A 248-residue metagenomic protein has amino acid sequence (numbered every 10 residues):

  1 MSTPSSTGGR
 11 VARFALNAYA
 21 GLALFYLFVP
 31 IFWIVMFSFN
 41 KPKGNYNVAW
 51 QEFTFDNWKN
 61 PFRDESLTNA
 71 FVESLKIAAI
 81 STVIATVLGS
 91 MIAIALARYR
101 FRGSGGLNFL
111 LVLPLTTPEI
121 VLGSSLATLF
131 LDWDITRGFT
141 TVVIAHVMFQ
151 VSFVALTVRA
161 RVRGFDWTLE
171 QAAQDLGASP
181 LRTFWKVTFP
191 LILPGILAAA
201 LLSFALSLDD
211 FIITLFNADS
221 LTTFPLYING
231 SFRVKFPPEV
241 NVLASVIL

Functional and structural regions predicted by a protein language model:
M1-G21: Transmembrane alpha-helical segments of polytopic membrane transport and secretion proteins
S2-G9, A79-L111, S124, T128 (+2 more regions): Transmembrane-helix boundary motif in ABC transporter permease subunits
P4-S5, Y46-A49, F55, G103-S104 (+3 more regions): Membrane-interfacial helix termini and adjacent extracytoplasmic/periplasmic loops of multi-pass transporters
S6-R13, K43-N45, F55-S66, L208-L248: Interhelical loop and adjacent transmembrane-helix boundary motif in polytopic membrane transport permeases
A18-Y19, L24-I31, F109, M148 (+2 more regions): Transmembrane alpha-helices
F25, V29-I31, A78-I94, I120 (+5 more regions): Hydrophobic positions within alpha-helical transmembrane segments of bacterial inner-membrane proteins
S66, R98-L107, I135-F139, P180 (+1 more regions): Membrane-helix interface segments
F71, L96, L113, T168-L176 (+1 more regions): Short hydrophobic faces within alpha-helices
